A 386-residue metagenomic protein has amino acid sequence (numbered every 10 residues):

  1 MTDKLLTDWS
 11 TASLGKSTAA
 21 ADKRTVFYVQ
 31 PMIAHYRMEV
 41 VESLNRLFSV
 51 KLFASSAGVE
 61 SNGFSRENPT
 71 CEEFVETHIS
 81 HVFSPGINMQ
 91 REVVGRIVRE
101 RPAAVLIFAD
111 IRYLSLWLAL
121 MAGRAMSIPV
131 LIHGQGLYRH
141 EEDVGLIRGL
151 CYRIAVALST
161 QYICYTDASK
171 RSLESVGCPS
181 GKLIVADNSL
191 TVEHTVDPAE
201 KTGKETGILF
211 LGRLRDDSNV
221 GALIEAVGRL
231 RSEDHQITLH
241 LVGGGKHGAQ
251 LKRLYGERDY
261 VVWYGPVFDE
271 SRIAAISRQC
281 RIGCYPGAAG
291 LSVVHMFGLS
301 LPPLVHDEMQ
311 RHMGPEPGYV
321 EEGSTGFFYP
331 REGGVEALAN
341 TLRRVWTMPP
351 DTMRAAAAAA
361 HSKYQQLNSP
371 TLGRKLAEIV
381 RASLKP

Functional and structural regions predicted by a protein language model:
L5-A12, R344, Q366-P386: C-terminal alpha-helical cap of glycosyltransferases
K23, A249-V267: Nucleotide-activated donor-binding/catalytic signature segment of Leloir-type glycosyltransferases, i.e., the conserved
F27, A199-G228, H240: Conserved donor-binding/catalytic core segment of Leloir-type glycosyltransferases
M126-L146, L158-Q161: A short, histidine- and acid-enriched strand-loop-helix "catalytic/donor-clamping" loop that lines the nucleotide-sugar
Y152-D197, G203: Donor nucleotide-sugar binding/catalytic pocket of nucleotide-sugar-dependent glycosyltransferases
A275-L291, L301-P302, E308-M309: Acidic donor-binding loop of glycosyltransferase active sites
H312-R344: Change "using UDP/GDP/dTDP sugars" to "using nucleotide sugars
G333, P350-R381: A charged, aromatic-enriched C-terminal amphipathic alpha-helix characteristic of glycosyltransferases across folds
